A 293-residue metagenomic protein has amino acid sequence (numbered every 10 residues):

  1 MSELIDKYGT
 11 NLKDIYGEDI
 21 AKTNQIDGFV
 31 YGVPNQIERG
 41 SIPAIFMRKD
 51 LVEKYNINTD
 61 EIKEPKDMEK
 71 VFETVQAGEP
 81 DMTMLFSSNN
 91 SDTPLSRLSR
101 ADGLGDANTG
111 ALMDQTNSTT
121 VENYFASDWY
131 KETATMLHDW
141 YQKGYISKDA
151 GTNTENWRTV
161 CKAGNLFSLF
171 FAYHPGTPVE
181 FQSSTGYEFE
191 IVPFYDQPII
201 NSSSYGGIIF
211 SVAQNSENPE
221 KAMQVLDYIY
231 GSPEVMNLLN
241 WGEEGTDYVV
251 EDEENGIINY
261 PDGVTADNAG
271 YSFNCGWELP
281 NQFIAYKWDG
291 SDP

Functional and structural regions predicted by a protein language model:
M1-P293: Extracytoplasmic/secretory soluble proteins
